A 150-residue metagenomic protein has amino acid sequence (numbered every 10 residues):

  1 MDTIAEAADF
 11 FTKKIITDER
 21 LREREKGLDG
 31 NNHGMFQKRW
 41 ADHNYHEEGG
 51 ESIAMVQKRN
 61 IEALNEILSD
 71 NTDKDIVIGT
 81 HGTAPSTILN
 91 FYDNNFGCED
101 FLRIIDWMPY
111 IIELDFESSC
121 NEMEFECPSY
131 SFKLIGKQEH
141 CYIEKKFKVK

Functional and structural regions predicted by a protein language model:
M1-I4, P85-S86: Short, well-ordered alpha-helical microsegments
A5-D9, S69, N90-N94: Short, well-ordered alpha-helices that flank and scaffold nucleotide-derived cofactor binding pockets
A5-E62: Phosphate-handling substructures
K13-G34, K74, N90-K150: Acidic, low-complexity terminal tails and accessory targeting/binding regions of phosphate-metabolizing enzymes
E62-E66, E99-D100: A generic local structural motif
I67-D75: Glycine-rich phosphate-binding loop signature in dinucleotide/nucleotide-binding domains
K74-T83: Generic beta-sheet signal
T83-P85, D93: Short Gly/Pro-enriched loop/turn and capping motifs at secondary-structure junctions
